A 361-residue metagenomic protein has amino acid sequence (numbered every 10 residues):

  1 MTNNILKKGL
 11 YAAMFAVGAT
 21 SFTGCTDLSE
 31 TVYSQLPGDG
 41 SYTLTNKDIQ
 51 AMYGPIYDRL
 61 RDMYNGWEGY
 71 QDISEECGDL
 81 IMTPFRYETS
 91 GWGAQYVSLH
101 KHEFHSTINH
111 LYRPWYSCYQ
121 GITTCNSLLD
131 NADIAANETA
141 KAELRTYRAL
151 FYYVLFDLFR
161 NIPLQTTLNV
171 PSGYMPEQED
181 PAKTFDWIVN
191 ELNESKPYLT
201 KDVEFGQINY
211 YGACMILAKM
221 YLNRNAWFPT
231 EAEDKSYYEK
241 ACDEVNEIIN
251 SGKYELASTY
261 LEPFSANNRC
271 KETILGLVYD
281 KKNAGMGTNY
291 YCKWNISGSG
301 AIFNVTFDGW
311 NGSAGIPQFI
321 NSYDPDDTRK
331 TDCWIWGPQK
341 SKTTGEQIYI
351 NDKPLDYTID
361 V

Functional and structural regions predicted by a protein language model:
T2-Y11: Bacterial N-terminal signal peptides that target proteins for export
A19-F22: Bacterial Sec-type N-terminal signal peptides, specifically the leucine/valine-rich hydrophobic h-region
G24-E75, Y260-E262: Membrane-proximal, proline-rich intrinsically disordered regions
D39, W67-F85, Q165-L168, L199-M215 (+1 more regions): Short, surface-exposed recognition loops and adjoining beta-strand edges that mediate ligand/DNA contacts, enriched
D48, Y53, Y57, R61-Y64 (+3 more regions): Elongated scaffold/linker segments in the mid-to-C-terminal portions of large proteins
Q50-Y64, T89-F159, M175-T184, N190-F205 (+1 more regions): Conserved, well-structured interaction surfaces
